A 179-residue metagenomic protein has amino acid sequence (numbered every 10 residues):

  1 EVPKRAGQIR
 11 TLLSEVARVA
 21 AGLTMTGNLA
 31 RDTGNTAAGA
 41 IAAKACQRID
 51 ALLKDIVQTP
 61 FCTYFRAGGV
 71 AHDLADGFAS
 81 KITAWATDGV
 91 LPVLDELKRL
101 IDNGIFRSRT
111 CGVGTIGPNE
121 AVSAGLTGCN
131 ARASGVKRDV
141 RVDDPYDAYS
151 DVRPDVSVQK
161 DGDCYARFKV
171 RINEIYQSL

Functional and structural regions predicted by a protein language model:
E1-L179: Active-site bordering "gate/hinge" segments that shape substrate access to catalytic or cofactor-binding pockets
